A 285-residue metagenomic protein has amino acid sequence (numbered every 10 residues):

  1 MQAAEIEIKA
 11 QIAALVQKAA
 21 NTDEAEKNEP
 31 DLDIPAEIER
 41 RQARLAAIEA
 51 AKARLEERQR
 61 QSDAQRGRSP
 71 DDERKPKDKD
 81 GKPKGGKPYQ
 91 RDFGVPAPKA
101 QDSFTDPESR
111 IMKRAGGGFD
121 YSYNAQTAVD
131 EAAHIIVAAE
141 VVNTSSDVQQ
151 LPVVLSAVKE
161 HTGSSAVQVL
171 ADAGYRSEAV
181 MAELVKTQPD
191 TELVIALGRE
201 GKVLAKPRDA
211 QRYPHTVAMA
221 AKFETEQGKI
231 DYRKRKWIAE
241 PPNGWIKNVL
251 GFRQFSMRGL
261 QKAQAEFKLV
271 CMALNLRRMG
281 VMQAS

Functional and structural regions predicted by a protein language model:
M1-S285: Anion-binding and metal-coordination hotspots
